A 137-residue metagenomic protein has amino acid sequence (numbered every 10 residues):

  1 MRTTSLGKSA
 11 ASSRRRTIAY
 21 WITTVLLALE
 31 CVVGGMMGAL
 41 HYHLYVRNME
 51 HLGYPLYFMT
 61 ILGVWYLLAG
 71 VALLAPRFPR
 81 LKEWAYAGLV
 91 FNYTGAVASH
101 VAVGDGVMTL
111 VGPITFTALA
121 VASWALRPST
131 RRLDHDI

Functional and structural regions predicted by a protein language model:
R2-I137: Membrane-interface extramembranous regions
